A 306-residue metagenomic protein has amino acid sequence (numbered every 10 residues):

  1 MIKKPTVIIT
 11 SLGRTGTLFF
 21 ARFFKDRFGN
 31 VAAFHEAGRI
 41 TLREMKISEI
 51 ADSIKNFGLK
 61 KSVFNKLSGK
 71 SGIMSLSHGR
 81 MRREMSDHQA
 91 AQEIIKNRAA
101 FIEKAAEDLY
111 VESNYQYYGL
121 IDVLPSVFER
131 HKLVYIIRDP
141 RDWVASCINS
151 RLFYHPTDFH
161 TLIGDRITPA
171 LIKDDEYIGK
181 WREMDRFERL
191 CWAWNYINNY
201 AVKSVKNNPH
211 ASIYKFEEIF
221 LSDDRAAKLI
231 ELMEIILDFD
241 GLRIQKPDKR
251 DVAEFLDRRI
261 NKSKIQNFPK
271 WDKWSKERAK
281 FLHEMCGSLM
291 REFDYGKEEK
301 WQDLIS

Functional and structural regions predicted by a protein language model:
M1-I95, L304-S306: PAPS-dependent sulfotransferase catalytic core
M1-V7, T157, L171-E188, N195-P209 (+2 more regions): PAPS-dependent sulfotransferases, especially Golgi type II membrane carbohydrate sulfotransferases
I9-S11, H35, Y110-S113, Y135-I137 (+1 more regions): Short beta-strand segments
G13-T15, G38-I40, Q116-Y118, D139-W143 (+2 more regions): Short, solvent-exposed loop/turn segments at secondary-structure junctions
G16-G29, L124-F128, C147-I148, I213-F239: PAPS/PAP-binding and catalytic site of the sulfotransferase fold
A90-L120: Glycine-rich phosphate-binding loop used to anchor ATP phosphates in small-molecule kinases, encompassing both
S113, V127-I148: Conserved phosphate-donor/acceptor-positioning beta-strand/loop module used by diverse small-molecule
R151-L171: Mobile, glycine-enriched helix-loop/loop "lid" segments at the mouths of ligand-binding/catalytic clefts that gate
